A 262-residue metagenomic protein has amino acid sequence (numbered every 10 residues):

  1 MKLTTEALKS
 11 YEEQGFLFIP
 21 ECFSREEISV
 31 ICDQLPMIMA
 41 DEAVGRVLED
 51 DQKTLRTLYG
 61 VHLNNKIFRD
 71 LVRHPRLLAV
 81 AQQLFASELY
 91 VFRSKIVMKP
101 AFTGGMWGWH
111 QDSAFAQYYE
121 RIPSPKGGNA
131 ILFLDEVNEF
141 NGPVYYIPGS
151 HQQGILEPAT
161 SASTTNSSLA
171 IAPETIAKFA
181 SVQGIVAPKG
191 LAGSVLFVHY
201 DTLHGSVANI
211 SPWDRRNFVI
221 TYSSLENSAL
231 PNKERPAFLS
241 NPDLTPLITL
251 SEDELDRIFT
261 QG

Functional and structural regions predicted by a protein language model:
M1-Q14, I19-I122, K233, F238-S251: Non-heme Fe(II)-dependent double-stranded beta-helix
K9, F140-L203, N227: Double-stranded beta-helix
F16-F18, G108, N129-F133, I185-A187 (+2 more regions): Conserved hydrophobic/aromatic beta-strand scaffold that supports enzyme active sites
D41-R46, D50-K53, V195-F197, D201-G262: Non-heme Fe(II)/2-oxoglutarate
N65-D70, A180-V186, S206-V207: Active-site rim elements
S94, G128, G142, R216: Change "...and in nucleic-acid phosphodiester-cleaving endonucleases..." to "...and in nucleic-acid processing enzymes
K95, Q111-S113, L132-E136, P148: Short, structured patches in soluble enzyme cores that scaffold and shape functional sites
Y119-E139, K189-G190, T221-L225: Short, conserved beta-strand element in jelly-roll/cupin
